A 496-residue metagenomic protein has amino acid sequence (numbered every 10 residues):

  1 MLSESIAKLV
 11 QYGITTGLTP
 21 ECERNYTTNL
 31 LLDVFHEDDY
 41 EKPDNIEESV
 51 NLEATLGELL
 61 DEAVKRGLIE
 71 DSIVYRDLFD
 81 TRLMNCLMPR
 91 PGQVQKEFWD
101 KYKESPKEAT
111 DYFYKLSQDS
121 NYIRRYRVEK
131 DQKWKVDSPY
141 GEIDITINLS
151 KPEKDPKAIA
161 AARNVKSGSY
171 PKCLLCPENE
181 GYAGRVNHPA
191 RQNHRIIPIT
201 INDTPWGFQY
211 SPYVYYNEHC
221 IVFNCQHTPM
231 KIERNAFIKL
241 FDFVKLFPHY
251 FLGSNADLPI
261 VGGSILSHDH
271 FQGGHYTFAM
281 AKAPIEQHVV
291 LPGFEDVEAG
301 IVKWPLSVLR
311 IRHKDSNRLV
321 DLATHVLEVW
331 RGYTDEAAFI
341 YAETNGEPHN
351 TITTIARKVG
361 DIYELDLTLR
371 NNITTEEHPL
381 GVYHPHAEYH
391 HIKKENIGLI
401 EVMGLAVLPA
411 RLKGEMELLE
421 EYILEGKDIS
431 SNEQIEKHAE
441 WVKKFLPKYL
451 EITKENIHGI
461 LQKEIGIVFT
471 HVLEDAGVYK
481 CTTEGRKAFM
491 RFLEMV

Functional and structural regions predicted by a protein language model:
M1-V222, Q226-P229, K303-P305, V320-A323 (+2 more regions): Active-site microenvironments that recognize anionic phosphate/pyrophosphate groups
N193-R195, H227-L252: Helical scaffold of the NTase/Pol beta-like nucleotidyltransferase catalytic core
W206-S211, A236, L240-V244, V290-V297: Structured alpha-helical segments in the cores of large, soluble enzyme domains
V244, P248-S264, G273-T334: Catalytic or ion-translocation cores adjacent to nucleophile or general acid/base/metal-coordination motifs in diverse
P259-S267, N345-N350: Beta-rich nucleic-acid/ligand-interaction surfaces
